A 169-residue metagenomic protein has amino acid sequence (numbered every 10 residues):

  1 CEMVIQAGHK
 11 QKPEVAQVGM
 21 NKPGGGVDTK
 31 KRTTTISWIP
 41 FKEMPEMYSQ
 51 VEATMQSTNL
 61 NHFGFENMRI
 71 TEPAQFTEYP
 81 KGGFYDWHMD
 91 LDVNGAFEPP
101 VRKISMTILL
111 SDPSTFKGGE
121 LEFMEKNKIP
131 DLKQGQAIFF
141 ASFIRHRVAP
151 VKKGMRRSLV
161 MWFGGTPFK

Functional and structural regions predicted by a protein language model:
C1-A137, F143-K169: Fe(II)/2-oxoglutarate oxygenase catalytic core
